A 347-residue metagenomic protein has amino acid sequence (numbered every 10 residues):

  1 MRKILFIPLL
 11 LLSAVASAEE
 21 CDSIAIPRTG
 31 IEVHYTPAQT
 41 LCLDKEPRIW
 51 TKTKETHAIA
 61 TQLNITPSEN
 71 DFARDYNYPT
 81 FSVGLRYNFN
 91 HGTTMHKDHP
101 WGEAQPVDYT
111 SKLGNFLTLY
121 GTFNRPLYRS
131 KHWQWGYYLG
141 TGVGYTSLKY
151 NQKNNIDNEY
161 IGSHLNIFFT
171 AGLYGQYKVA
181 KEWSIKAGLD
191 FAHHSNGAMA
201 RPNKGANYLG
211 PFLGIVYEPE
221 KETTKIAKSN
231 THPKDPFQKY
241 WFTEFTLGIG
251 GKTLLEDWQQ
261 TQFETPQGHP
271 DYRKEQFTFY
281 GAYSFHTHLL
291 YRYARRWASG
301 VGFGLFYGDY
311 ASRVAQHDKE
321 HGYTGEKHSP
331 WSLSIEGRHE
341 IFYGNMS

Functional and structural regions predicted by a protein language model:
P27, T53-I59, N77, S111-L119 (+6 more regions): Residues that define the transmembrane beta-barrel architecture of outer-membrane proteins
T29-V33, P79-V83, W135-T141, F169 (+6 more regions): Transmembrane beta-strands of outer-membrane beta-barrel proteins
Y35-L41, L85-H91, T141-K149, F191-S195 (+4 more regions): Transmembrane beta-strands of outer-membrane beta-barrel pores
Q39-A60, H96-Y109, T253-S284: Surface-exposed strand-loop-strand hairpins of Gram-negative outer-membrane beta-barrel proteins
L43-R48, T94-P100, L148-I156, G197-K204 (+3 more regions): Outer-membrane beta-barrel translocator domains and adjoining extracellular loop/strand segments of Gram-negative
I59-P67, L119-L127, L139-V143, A171-Y177 (+6 more regions): Residues on the lipid-exposed face of transmembrane beta-strands in outer-membrane beta-barrel proteins
E69-F72, K131-W133, V179-I185, K221-T224 (+2 more regions): Repeated loop/turn-to-beta-strand initiation elements of outer-membrane beta-barrel proteins
N207-K228: Outer-membrane beta-barrel "beta-signal"
